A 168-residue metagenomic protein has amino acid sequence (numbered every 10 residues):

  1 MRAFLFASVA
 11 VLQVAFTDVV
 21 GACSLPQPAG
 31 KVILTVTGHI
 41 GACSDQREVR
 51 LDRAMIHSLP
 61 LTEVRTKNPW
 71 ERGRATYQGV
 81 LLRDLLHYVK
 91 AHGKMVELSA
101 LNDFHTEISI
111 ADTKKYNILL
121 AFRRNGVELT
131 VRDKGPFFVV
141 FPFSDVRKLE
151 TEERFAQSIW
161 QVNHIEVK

Functional and structural regions predicted by a protein language model:
M1-F4: Positively charged n-region of N-terminal signal peptides that target proteins for export
F6-A15: Bacterial N-terminal signal peptides
G21-K168: N-terminal intrinsically disordered, low-complexity segments enriched in P/E/S/T
